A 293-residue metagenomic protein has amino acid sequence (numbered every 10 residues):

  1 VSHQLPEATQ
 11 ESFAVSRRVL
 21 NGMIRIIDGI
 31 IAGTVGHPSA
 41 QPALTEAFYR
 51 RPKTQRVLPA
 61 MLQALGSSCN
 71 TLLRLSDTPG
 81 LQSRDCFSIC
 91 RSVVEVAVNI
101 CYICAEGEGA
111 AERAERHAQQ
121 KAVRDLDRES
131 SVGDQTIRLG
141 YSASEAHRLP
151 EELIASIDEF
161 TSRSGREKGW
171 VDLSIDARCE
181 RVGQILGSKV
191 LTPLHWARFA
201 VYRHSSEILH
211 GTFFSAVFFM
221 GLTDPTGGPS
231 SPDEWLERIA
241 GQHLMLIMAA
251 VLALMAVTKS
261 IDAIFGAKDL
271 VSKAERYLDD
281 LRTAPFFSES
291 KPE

Functional and structural regions predicted by a protein language model:
V1-R56, K121-M245, V251-E293: Secondary-shell segments that build the walls of catalytic and ion/ligand-binding clefts
A40-A105: Long, hydrophobic/aromatic-enriched structural stretches that serve as scaffold segments
C69-P79, I100, C104-G107, T212-F219 (+2 more regions): Secondary-structure edge/capping motif, primarily at the C-terminal ends of alpha-helices and the immediately following
Q82, F87-S88, E95, E106-E112 (+3 more regions): Intrinsic-disorder/low-complexity, polar/charged segments
D85-R138: Internal, hydrophobic cores of structured domains that mediate oligomerization or house catalytic pockets within large
